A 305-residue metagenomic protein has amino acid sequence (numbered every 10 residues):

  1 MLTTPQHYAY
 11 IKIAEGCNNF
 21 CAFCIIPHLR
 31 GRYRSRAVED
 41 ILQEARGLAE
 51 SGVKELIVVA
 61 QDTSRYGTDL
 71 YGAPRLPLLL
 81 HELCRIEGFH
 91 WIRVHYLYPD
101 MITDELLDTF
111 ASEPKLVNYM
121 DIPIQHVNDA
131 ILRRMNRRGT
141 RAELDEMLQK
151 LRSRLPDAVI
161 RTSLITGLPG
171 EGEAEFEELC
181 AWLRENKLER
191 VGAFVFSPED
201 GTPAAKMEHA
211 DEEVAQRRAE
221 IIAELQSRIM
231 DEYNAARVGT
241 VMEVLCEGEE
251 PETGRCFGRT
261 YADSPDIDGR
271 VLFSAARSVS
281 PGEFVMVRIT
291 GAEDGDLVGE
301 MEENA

Functional and structural regions predicted by a protein language model:
M1-Y66, E105, L116, M120 (+5 more regions): Proteins enriched for Cys/Gly/acidic motifs involved in redox and nucleic-acid/cofactor modification
T3-H7, C17-N19, L116, H126 (+6 more regions): Short flexible coil/turn linkers enriched for glycine and charged/polar residues that connect secondary-structure
C21, I41, V58, V94 (+7 more regions): Conserved, mostly hydrophobic/aromatic
E50-A174, R184: Conserved SAM/AdoMet-binding glycine-rich loop
K54, H90, E189, E283 (+1 more regions): Short acidic/polar active-site loop segments enriched in Thr and Asp
P198, K206-A305: Terminal RNA-binding accessory module
